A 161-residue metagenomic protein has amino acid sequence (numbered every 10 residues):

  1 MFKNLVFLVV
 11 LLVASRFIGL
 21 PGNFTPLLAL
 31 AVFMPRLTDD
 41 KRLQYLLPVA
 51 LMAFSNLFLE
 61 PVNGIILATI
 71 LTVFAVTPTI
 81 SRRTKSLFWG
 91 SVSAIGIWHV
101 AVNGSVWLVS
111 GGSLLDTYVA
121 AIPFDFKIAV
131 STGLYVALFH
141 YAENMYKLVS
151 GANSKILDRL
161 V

Functional and structural regions predicted by a protein language model:
M1-K3, R36-Y45, R82-S86, V136: Membrane-helix interface "capping/anchor" motifs
M1-R36: Hydrophobic transmembrane alpha-helices
L5-F7, R42-L46, L67-A68, F88-V92 (+1 more regions): Hydrophobic alpha-helical transmembrane segments
L8-L11, Q44-S55, G90-I97, L157-R159: Central hydrophobic cores of alpha-helical transmembrane segments in multi-pass integral membrane proteins
S15-T25, V49-I80: Interfacial aromatic-anchored transmembrane helix boundaries in multi-pass membrane proteins
P26-L43, V76-I80: Generic transmembrane alpha-helix motif of multi-pass integral membrane proteins
P35-D40, P61-V62, A94-V102: Small-residue-rich segments of transmembrane alpha-helices in multi-pass membrane proteins, especially helix faces
R83-V161: Membrane-embedded alpha-helical hairpins and interfacial helices in multi-pass inner-membrane proteins
